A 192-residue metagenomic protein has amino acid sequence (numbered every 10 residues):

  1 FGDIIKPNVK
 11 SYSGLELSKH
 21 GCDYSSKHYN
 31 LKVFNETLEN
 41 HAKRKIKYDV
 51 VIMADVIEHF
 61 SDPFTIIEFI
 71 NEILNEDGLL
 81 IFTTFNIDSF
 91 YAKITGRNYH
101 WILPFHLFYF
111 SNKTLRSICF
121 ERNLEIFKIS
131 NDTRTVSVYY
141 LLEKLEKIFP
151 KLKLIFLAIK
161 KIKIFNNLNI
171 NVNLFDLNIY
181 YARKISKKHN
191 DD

Functional and structural regions predicted by a protein language model:
F1-I94, Y109-E121, L177-S186: Conserved SAM-binding loop
D23, Y99, I170-N171: Short secondary-structure boundary/capping segments
M53, L103, F127: Replace "UDP/GDP/ADP/TDP-sugars" with "nucleotide-sugars
T95-L103, E143-P150: Short glycine/proline- and charge-enriched loop/turn segments that cap or connect secondary-structure elements
Y99-K113: Acceptor-substrate binding/catalytic loop of class I
N112-D132, L157: A SAM-dependent methyltransferase catalytic signature shared across enzymes that methylate proteins
S130-D192: A C-terminal cap/extension of S-adenosyl-L-methionine-dependent methyltransferases that defines the acceptor-substrate
